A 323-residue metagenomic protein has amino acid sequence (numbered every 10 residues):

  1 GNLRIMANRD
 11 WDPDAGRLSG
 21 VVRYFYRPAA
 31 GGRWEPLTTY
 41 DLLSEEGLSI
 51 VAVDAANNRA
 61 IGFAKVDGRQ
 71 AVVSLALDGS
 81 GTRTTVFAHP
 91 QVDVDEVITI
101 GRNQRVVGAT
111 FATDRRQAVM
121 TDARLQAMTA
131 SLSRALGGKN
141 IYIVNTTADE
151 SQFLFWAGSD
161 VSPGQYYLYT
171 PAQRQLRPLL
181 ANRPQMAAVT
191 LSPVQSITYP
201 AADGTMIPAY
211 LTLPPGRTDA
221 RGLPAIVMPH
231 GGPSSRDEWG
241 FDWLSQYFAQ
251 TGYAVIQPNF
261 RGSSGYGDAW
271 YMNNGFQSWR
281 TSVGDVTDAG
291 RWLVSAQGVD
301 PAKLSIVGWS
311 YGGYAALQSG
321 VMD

Functional and structural regions predicted by a protein language model:
G1, A7, A109, R116-T218 (+2 more regions): Non-catalytic accessory segments flanking enzyme active sites
G1-Y24, R33-A64, R69-V72, V86 (+6 more regions): Conserved beta-propeller blade repeats
D14-F25, G68-S74, D114-T129, S162-Y167: Structural motif
P28-A30, A76-S80, P171-A172: Short loop/turn segments that connect beta-strands within beta-propeller blades
G68, G79, A202-G204: Glycine-centered tight beta-turn/hairpin loop motif at sheet-sheet or coil-to-beta transitions
G137, R291-S295, V321: Sec-exported extracytoplasmic/periplasmic mature domains
Q185-A302, W309-S310: Cap/lid segment of the alpha/beta-hydrolase catalytic domain
G313-D323: Short glycine-enriched nucleophile-adjacent loop and the immediately C-terminal alpha-helix near the catalytic center
